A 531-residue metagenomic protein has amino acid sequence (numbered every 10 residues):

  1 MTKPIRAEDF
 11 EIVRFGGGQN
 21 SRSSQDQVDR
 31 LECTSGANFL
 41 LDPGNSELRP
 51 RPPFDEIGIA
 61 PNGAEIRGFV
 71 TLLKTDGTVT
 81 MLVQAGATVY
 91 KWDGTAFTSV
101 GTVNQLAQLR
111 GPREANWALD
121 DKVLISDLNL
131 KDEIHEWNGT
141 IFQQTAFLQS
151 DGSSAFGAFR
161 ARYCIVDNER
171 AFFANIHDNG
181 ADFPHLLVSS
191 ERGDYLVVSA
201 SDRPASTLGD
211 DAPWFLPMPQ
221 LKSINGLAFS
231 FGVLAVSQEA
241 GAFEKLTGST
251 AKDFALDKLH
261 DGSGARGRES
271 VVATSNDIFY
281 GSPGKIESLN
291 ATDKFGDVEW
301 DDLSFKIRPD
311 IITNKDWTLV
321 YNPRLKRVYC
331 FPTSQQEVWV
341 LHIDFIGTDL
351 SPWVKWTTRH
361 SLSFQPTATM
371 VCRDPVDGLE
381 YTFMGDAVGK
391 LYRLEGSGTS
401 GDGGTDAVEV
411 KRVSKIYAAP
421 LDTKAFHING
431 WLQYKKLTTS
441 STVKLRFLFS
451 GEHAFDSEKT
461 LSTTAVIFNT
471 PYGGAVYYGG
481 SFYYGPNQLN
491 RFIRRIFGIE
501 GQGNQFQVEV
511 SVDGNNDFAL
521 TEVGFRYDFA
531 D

Functional and structural regions predicted by a protein language model:
M1-A96, V100, Q105-A118, G262-E269 (+2 more regions): Beta-sheet repeat architectures centered on beta-propellers
D55-I66, G101-L109, T145-T318, S361: Beta-propeller and closely related beta-pinwheel folds
F69, V123, A171: Hydrophobic/aromatic pocket-lining and membrane-interface residues
L73, A85-T88, N129, H177 (+1 more regions): Short glycine-rich, polar/acidic loop-and-turn segments at beta strand-coil junctions
T88-D93, E133-N138, A181-L208, F243-L246 (+2 more regions): Short beta-strand segments and strand-loop junctions that repeat across beta-rich extracellular domains
P112-S150: Hydrophobic or amphipathic alpha-helical targeting/insertion segments
